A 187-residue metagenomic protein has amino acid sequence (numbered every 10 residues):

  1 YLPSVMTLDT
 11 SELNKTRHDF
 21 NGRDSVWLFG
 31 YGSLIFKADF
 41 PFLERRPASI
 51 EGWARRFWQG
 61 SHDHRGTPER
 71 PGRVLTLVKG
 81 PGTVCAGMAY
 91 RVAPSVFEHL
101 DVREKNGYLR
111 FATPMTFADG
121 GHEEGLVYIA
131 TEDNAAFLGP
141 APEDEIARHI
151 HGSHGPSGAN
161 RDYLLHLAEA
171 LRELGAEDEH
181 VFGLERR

Functional and structural regions predicted by a protein language model:
L2-R187: A glycine-rich, hydrophobic/aromatic-adjacent loop/helix-cap motif
